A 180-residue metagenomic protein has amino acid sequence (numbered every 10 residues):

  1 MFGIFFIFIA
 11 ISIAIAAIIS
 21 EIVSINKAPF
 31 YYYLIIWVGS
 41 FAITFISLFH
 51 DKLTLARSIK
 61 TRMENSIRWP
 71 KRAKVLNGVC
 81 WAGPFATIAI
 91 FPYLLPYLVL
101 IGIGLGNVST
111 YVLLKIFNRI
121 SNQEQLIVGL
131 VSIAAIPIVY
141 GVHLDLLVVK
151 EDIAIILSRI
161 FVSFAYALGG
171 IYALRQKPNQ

Functional and structural regions predicted by a protein language model:
M1-A14, Q180: Cytosolic-side membrane-entry/anchor segment at the start of a transmembrane helix
M1-I4, V23-L34, L113-L126: Membrane-interface helix-loop-helix junctions at boundaries between adjacent transmembrane segments
F8-I90: Selected alpha-helical membrane-embedding segments in polytopic membrane proteins
I22-I35, T87-G102, V142-S158: Membrane-helix interface and helix-disruption motif detector
G39-F45, I101-L113, I160-Y172: Alpha-helical transmembrane segments and their membrane-interface exit regions
I46-E64, Y111-N118, G170-Q180: C-terminal ends of transmembrane helices
P70-V131: Membrane-proximal helix-loop-helix units in multi-pass membrane proteins
L114-Q180: Terminal transmembrane helical module of multi-pass membrane proteins
